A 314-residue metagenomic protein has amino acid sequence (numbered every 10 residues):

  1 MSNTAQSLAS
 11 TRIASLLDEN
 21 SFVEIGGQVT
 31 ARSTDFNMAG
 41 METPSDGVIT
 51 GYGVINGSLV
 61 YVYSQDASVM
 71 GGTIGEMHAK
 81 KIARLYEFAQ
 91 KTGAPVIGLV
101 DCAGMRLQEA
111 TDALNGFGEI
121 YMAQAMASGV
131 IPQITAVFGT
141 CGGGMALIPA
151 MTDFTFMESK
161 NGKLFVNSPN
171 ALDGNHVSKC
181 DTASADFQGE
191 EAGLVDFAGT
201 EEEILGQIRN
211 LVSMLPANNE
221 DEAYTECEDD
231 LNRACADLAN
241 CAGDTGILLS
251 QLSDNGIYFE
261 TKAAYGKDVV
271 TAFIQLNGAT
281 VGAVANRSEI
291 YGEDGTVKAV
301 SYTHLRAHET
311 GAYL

Functional and structural regions predicted by a protein language model:
M1-V60, S64-D66, M70-G71, A185 (+2 more regions): Intrinsically disordered, low-complexity segments enriched in small/flexible residues
D46, G72-R84: Glycine-rich anion/phosphate-binding loops
Y61-V62, P95-L99, I134-V137, F156 (+1 more regions): Structural motif
Q65-M70, M77, L99-E119, S288 (+1 more regions): Glycine- (often His-adjacent) and acidic-residue-rich active-site loop that binds/positions the CoA thioester
K81, L85-A89, G116-A127, R306: Catalytic-core regions built around general acid/base machinery
F88-V96: Structural alpha/beta core scaffold segments of enzyme domains
V100-E220, A312: Conserved catalytic cores of soluble enzyme domains, especially glycine-rich substrate-binding beta-alpha loops
T303-T310: Conserved small/polar residues in nucleotide/adenosyl-binding loops
